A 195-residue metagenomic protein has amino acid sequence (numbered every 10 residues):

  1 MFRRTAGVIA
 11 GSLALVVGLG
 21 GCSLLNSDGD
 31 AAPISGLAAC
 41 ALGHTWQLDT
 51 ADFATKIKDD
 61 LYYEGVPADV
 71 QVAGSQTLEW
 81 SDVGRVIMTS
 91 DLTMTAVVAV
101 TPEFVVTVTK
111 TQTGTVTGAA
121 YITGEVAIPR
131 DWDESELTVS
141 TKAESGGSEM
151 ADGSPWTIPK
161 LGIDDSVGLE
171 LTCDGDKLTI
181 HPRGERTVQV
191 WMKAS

Functional and structural regions predicted by a protein language model:
M1-C22: Sec-dependent bacterial lipoprotein signal peptides
G20-I34: Bacterial lipoprotein signal-peptidase II cleavage site
A38-A39, G43-I57, G74-C173, V188-A194: Contiguous, well-ordered beta-strand patches that form the walls/edges of small beta-barrel/beta-sandwich domains
I57-Q71: Surface-exposed strand-loop-strand hairpins of Gram-negative outer-membrane beta-barrel proteins
L178-P182: Short beta-strand segments that buttress and anchor functional surface loops
G184-R186: Glycine-centered tight beta-turn/hairpin loop motif at sheet-sheet or coil-to-beta transitions
